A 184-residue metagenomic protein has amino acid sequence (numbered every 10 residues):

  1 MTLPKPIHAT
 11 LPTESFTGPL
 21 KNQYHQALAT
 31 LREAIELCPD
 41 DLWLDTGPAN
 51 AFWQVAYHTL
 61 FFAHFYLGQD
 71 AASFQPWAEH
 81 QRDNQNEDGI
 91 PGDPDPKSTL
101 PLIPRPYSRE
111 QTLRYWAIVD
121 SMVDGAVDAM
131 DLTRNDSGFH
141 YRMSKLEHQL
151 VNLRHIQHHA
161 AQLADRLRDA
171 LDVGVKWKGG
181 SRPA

Functional and structural regions predicted by a protein language model:
T2-I7, T17, K21-H25, A29-R32 (+2 more regions): Short, contiguous alpha-helical
P6-L20, P101-Y107, Q111: Short, charged, low-complexity loops and linkers
T13-E14, Q75-W77, W116-M122: Short, mixed-charge, low-aromatic patches
I35-P39, A129-M130: Short secondary-structure junctions
P91-S137, E147-H159: Acidic/histidine-rich alpha-helical segments that form the ligand environment of transition-metal centers
